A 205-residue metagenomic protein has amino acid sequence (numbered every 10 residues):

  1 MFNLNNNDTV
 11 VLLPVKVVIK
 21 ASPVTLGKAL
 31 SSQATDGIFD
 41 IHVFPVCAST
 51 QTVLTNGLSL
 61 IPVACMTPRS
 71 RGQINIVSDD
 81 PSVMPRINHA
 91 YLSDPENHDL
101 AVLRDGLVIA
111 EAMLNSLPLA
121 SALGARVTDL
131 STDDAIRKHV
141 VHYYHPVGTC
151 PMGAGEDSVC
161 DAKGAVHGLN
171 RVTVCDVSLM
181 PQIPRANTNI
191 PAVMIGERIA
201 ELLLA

Functional and structural regions predicted by a protein language model:
F2-P191, I199-A205: FAD-dependent oxidoreductase catalytic-site/capping-region signature
